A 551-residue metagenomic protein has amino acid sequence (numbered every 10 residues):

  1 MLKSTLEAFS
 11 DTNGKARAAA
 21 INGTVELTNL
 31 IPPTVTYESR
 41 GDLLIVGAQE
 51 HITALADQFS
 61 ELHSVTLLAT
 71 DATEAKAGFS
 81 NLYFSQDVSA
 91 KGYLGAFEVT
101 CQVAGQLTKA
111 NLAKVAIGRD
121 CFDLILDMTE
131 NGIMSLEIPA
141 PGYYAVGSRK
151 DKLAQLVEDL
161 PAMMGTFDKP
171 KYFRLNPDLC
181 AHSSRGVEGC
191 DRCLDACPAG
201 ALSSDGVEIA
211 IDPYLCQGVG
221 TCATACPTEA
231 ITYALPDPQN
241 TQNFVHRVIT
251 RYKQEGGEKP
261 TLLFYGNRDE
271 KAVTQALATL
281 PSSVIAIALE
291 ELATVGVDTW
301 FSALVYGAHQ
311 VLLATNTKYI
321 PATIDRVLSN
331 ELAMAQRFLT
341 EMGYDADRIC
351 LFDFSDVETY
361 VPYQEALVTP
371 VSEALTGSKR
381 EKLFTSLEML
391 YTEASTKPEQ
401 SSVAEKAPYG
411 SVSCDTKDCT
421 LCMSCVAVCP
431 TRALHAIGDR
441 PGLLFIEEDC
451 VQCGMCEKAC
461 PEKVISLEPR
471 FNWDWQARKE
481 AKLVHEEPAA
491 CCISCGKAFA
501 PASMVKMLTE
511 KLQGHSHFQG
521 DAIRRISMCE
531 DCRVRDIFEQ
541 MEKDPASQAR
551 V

Functional and structural regions predicted by a protein language model:
M1-D195, K259-K271, Q275, L313 (+6 more regions): Ferredoxin-type iron-sulfur electron-transfer modules and their immediate structural context
M1-N22, S203, V207-T241: Helix-enriched interaction subdomains in cytosolic or periplasmic regions, typified by TIR/SEFIR signaling/NADase cores
L202-S203, C222, I231-T232, L434-H435 (+2 more regions): Short hydrophobic beta-strand motif reused across regulatory alpha/beta modules
G206-A210, D439-L444, K482-E486, K506-I526: Short linker/helix segments within small regulatory modules
P213-G220, E447-C453, Q519-D536: Cysteine-rich micro-motifs
I231-L235, E457-A459, V464-I465, A522-A546: Short metal-binding segments enriched for Cys and/or His
Y233-G257: A contiguous, basic/glycine-rich beta-loop/short-helix subdomain that forms a polymer-engagement track
Y306-P321: Glycine-rich phosphate/pyrophosphate-binding loops and their adjacent beta-strand/loop elements at enzyme active sites
